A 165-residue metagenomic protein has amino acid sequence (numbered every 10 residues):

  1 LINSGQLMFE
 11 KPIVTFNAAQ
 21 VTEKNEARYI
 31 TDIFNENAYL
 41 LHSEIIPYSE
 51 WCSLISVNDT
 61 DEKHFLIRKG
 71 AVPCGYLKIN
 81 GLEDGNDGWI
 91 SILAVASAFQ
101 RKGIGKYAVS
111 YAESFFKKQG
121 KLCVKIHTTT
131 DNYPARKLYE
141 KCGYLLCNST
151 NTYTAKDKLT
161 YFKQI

Functional and structural regions predicted by a protein language model:
L1-K11, T152-I165: Terminal substrate-recognition subdomain of acyl/acetyltransferases
K11-I92, A96-A98, V109-Y111, F115 (+1 more regions): Acetyl-CoA-dependent GNAT
V72, I92, A96-S110, Q119 (+2 more regions): Conserved glycine-rich acetyl-CoA-binding loop
G85-D87, C123, K156-K158: A generic structural signal for beta-strand entry/edge sites
F116-T128: Conserved GNAT acetyl-CoA-binding A-motif
I126-R136, T152-D157: Conserved beta-strand-loop-alpha-helix junction that forms the acyl-donor binding cleft
E140-N148: Conserved acetyl-CoA-binding loop of GNAT-fold acetyltransferases
